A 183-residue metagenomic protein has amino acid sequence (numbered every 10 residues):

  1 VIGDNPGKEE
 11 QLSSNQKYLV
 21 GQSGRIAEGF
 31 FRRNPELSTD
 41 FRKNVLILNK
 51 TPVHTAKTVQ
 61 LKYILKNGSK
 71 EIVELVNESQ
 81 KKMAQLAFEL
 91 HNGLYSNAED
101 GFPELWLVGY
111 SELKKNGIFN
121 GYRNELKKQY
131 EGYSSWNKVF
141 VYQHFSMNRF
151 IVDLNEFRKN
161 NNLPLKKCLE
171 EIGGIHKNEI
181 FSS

Functional and structural regions predicted by a protein language model:
V1-V45: Adenosine ribonucleotide-centric catalytic and binding domains
I2, L48, Q143: Single, functionally critical "micro-switch" positions that shape active/binding sites and transmembrane helices
D4-P6, K50-T51, Y110: Histidine- and/or cysteine-centered catalytic micro-motif in compact active-site loops
F31-E36, F41-Y63, M83: Low-complexity, serine/threonine/proline-enriched polar segments
T55-S183: Glycine/proline-rich loop-helix segments at beta-alpha junctions forming the active-site rim of enzyme cores
